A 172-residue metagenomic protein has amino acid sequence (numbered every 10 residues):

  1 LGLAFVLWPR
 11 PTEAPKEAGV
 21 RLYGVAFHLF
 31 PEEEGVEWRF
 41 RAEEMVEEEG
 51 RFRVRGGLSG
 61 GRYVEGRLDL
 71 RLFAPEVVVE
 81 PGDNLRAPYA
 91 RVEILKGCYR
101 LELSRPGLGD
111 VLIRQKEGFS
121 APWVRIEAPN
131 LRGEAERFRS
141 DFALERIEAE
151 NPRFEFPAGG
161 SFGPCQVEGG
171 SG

Functional and structural regions predicted by a protein language model:
L1-G172: Mature-chain termini and adjacent capping regions
